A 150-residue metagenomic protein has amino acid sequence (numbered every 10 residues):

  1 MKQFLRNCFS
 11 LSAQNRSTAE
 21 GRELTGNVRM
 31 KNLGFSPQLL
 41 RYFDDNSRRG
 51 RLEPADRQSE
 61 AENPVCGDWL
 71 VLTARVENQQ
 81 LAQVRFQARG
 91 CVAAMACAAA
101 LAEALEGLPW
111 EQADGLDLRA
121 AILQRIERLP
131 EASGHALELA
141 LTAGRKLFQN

Functional and structural regions predicted by a protein language model:
F4-L11, G21, G26-G50, S59 (+1 more regions): C-terminal binding/interaction regions
R41-R85: Structured beta-strand/loop patches that form or line metal/cofactor-binding pockets in enzymes
A88-C97: Short, thiol/selenol-centered motifs that function as redox-active sites or metal-ligating centers
C97-L108: Alpha-helical support elements that line or immediately flank enzyme active sites and cofactor-binding pockets
